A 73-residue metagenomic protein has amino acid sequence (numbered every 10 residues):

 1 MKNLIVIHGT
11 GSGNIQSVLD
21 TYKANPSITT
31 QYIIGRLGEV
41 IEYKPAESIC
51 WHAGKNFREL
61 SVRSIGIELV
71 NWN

Functional and structural regions predicted by a protein language model:
M1-N73: Active-site-adjacent loop/helix surface patches within enzyme catalytic domains that shape the substrate-binding cleft
